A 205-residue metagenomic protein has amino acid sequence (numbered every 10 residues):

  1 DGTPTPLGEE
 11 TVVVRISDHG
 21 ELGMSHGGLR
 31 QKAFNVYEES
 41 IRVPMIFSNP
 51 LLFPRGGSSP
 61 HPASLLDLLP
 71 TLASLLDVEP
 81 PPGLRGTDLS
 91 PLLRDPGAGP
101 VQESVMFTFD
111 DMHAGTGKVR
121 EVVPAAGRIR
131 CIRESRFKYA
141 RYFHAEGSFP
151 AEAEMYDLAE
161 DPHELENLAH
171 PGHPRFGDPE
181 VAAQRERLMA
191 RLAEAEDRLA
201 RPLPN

Functional and structural regions predicted by a protein language model:
D1-R55, S64, R120: Histidine-centered active-site microenvironments of extracellular/periplasmic hydrolases and transferases
T3-V14, R55-R130, A183-R187, P204-N205: Polar, surface-exposed loop/tail segments that function as active-site lids or cofactor/substrate-recognition elements
S17-G20, L29, R85, L199-N205: Short, solvent-exposed turn/loop segments enriched in Gly/Ser/Thr/Pro and often Arg
S25, P91, N167-H170: Phosphate-coordinating loops and pocket residues in cytosolic domains that bind phosphorylated ligands
R30-K32, S59, H170-R175: Short glycine-enriched, charge-decorated loop/helix-capping segments at active-site entrances that position
N35-I41, S48, F109-H170: C-terminal, low-complexity/hydrophilic appendages and adjacent surface loops of extracellular/periplasmic anionic
L168-N205: Long, internal low-complexity/basic segments
